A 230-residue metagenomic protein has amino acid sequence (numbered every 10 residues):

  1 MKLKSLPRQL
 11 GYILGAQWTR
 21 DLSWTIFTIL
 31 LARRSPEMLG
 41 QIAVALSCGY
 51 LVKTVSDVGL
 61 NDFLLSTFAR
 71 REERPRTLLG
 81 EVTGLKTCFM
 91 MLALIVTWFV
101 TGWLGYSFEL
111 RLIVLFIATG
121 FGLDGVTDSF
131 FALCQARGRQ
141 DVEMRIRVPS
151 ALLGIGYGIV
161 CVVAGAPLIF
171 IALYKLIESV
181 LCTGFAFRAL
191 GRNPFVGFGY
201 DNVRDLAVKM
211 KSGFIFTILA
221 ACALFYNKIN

Functional and structural regions predicted by a protein language model:
M1-L6, D141, R145, L168-I169 (+1 more regions): Interhelical loop/hinge segments that connect adjacent transmembrane helices in multipass membrane
L3-K4, A32-M38, Y50-T87, L133-V142: Transmembrane-helix boundary and interhelical linker motifs in polytopic inner-membrane proteins
S5-N61, L94, W98, G120 (+4 more regions): Signature of the first transmembrane helix
L10, L14, A132, A136 (+2 more regions): Conserved glycine-rich helix-kink/hinge and helix-boundary motifs of the Major Facilitator Superfamily
I29, R33-P36, D62-S66, T101-Y106 (+4 more regions): Transmembrane helix-loop junctions in multipass membrane proteins, especially transporters and channels
R33-A45, R70-E81, M91-G122, A164-A172 (+1 more regions): Membrane-interface helix-capping segments at transmembrane helix termini in multi-pass transporters
V55-S56, G122-F130, T183-F185: Transmembrane alpha-helical segments that form the membrane-embedded catalytic/substrate-channel core of multi-pass
R111-A118, R145-R192, V208-S212: Hydrophobic alpha-helical transmembrane segments
